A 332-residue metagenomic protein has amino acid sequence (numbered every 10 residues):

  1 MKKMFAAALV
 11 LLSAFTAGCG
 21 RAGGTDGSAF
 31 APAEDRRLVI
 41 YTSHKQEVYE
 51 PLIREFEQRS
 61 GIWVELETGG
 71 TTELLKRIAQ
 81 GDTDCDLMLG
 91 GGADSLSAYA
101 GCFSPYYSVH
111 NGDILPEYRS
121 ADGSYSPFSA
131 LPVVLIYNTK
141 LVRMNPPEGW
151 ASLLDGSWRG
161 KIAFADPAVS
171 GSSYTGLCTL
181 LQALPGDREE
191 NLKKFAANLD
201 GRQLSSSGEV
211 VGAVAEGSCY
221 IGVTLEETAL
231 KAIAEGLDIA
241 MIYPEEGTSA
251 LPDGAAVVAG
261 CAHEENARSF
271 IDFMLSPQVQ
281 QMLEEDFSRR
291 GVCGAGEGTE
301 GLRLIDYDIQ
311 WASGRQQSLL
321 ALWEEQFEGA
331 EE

Functional and structural regions predicted by a protein language model:
F15-G18: C-terminal motif of bacterial Sec signal peptides marking the signal peptidase cleavage site
G20-A100: Early extracytoplasmic/lumenal segment of secretory-pathway proteins
S43-H44, G69-A79, T83-S218: Extracytoplasmic ligand-binding site segments that recognize negatively charged/polar headgroups
D94-Y99, A215-D238: A ligand-binding cleft/hinge motif common to bilobed small-molecule-binding domains
D113-Y118, L131, K193-A197, Q203-L204 (+2 more regions): Periplasmic-binding protein-like
V134-L141, L251-H263, M282-L283: A bilobed periplasmic-binding-protein/Venus flytrap-type ligand-binding module shared by bacterial periplasmic
E189, G291-E332: An extracytoplasmic/periplasmic, membrane-proximal ligand-sensing/linker region
V258-D308: Mature extracytoplasmic/periplasmic domains
